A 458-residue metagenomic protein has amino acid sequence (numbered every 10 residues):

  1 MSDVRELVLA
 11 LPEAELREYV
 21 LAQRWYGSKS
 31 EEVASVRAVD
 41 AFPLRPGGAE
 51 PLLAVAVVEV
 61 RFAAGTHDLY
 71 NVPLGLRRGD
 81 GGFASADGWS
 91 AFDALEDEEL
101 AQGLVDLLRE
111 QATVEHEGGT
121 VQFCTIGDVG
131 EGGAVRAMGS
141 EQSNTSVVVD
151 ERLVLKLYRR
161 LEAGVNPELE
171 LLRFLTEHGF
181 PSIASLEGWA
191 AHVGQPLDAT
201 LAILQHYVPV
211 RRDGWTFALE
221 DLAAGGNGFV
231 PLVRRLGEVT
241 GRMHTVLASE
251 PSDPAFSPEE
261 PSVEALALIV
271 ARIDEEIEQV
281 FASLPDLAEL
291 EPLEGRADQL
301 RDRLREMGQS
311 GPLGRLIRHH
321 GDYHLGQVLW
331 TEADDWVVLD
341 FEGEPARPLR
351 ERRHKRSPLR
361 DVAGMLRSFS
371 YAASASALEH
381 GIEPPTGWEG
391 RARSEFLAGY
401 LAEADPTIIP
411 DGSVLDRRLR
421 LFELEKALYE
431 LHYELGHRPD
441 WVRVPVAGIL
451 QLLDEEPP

Functional and structural regions predicted by a protein language model:
M1-S35: Short Lys/Arg-enriched alpha/beta "domain-start" segment
E32-A49, V57-E59, W189-A190, M307: Short amphipathic beta-strand and strand-loop transition segments with alternating hydrophobic
L44, L53-E278, A282, L325 (+3 more regions): Conserved ATP-binding subdomain of kinase catalytic cores across diverse folds
V246, Q309-I317: Protein kinase catalytic-loop region centered on the HRD/HxD motif
P258-L304, R391-D405, H432: Active-site catalytic-loop/activation-segment of kinase and kinase-like phosphoryl-transfer enzymes
G311, R347, E351, P406-L421: Acidic, serine/threonine- and proline-rich low-complexity regulatory regions
R318-G321, L325: Catalytic-loop of the protein kinase fold
E383-G387, R391-T407, R417-P458: ATP/Mg2+ or Mg2+-diphosphate-binding catalytic cores that bind nucleotide phosphates or diphosphates via glycine-rich
